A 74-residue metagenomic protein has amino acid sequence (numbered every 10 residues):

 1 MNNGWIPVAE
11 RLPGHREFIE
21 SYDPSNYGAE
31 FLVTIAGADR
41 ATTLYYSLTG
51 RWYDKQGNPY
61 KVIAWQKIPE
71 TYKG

Functional and structural regions predicted by a protein language model:
M1-N2, Y22, A38, Y53: Intrinsic-disorder/low-complexity regions
N2-S25: Surface-exposed ligand/attachment interfaces on beta-rich extracellular proteins
N3, A29, Y60-I63: A structural micro-motif
F18-A38: Short hydrophobic/aromatic-rich beta-strand motifs
A36-G74: Acidic, glycine/polar-enriched metal-coordinating patches/loops that mediate binding to polyanionic ligands
